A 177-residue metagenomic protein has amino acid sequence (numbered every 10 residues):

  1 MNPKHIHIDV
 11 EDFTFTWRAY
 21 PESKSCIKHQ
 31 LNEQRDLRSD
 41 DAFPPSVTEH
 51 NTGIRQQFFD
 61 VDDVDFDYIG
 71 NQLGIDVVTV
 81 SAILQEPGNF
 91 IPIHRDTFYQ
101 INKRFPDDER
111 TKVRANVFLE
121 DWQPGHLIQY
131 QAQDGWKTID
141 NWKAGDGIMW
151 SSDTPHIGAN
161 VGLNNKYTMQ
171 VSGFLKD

Functional and structural regions predicted by a protein language model:
M1-A82, F90: Non-heme Fe(II)/2-oxoglutarate
S46-T48, I83-Q85, E120, S151-D153 (+1 more regions): Structured loops at beta-to-helix junctions and adjacent beta-edge loops in soluble globular domains
Y68-M149: Catalytic core of non-heme Fe(II) oxygenases with the double-stranded beta-helix
I69, V161-G162: Carbohydrate-recognition beta-sandwich/jelly-roll modules in extracellular/periplasmic carbohydrate-active proteins
G88, H156, K176-D177: Short, surface-exposed beta-strand/loop "edge" segments at domain boundaries and coil↔beta transitions
V113-L119, G147-M149, L163-D177: A short hydrophobic beta-strand segment most commonly corresponding to one strand of the jelly-roll/cupin
I148, D153-A159: Histidine-centered metal-chelating micro-motifs
